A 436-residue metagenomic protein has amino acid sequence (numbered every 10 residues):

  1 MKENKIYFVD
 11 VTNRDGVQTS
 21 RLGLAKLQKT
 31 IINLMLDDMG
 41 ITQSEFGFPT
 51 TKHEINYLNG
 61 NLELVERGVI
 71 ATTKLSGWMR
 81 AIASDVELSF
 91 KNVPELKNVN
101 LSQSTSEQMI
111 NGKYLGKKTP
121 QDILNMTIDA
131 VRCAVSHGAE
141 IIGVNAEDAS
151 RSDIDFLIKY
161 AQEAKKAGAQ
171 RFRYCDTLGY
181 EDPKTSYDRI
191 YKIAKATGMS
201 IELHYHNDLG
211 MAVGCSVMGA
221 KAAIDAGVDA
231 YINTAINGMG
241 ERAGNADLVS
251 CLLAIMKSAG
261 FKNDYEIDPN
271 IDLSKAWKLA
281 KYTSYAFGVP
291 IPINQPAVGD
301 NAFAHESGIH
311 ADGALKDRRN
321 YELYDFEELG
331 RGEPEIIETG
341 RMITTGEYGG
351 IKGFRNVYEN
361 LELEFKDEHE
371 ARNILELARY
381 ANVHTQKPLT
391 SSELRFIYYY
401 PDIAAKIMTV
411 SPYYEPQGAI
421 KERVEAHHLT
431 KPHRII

Functional and structural regions predicted by a protein language model:
E3-F8, D15-T42, L58, E63-I70 (+2 more regions): Alpha/beta enzyme core
K5-I6, D10-T12, L253, K262-I436: A mid-to-C-terminal "edge-of-domain" accessory segment
Q28, I32, H53-Y57, I82-D85 (+14 more regions): General structural feature for long, well-ordered alpha-helical segments within catalytic domains of soluble enzymes
I41-P49, T73-S76, V228, I232: Divalent metal-dependent hydrolysis catalytic cores, especially in the metallo-beta-lactamase
F48-H53, M79-A83, Q103-E107, A146-S150 (+3 more regions): Active-site-proximal loop/turn and secondary-structure-junction residues that shape catalytic pockets, frequently
S76-G77, P120: Conserved N-terminal glycine/acidic-rich loop preference
E181-Y321: Catalytic alpha/beta core domains of metabolic enzymes, predominantly
